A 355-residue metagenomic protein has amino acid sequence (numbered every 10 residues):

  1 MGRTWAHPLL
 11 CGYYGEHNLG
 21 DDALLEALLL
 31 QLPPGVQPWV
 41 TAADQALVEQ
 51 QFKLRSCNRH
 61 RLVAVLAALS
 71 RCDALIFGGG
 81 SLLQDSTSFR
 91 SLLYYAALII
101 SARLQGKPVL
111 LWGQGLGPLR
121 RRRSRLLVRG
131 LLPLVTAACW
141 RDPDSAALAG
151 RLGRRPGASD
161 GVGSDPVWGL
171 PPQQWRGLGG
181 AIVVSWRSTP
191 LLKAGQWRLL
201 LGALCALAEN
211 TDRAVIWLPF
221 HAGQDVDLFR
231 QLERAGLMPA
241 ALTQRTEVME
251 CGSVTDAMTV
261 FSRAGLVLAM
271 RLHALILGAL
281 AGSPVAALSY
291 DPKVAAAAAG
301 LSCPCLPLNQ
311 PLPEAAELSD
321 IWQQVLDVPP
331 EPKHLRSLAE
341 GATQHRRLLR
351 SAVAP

Functional and structural regions predicted by a protein language model:
M1-P355: Active-site anion-handling motifs in enzyme catalytic cores
